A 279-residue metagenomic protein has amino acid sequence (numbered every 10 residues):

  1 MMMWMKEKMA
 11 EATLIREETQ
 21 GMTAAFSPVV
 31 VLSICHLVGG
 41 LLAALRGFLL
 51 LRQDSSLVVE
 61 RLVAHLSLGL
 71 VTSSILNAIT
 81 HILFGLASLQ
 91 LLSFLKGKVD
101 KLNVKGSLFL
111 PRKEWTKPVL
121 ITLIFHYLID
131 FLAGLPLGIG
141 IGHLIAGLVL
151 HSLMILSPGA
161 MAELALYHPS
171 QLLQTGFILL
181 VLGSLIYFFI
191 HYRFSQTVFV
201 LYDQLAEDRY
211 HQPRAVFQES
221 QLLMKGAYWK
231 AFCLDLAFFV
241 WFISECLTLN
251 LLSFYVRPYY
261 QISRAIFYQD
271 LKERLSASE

Functional and structural regions predicted by a protein language model:
M1-E279: Hydrophobic alpha-helical membrane segments
